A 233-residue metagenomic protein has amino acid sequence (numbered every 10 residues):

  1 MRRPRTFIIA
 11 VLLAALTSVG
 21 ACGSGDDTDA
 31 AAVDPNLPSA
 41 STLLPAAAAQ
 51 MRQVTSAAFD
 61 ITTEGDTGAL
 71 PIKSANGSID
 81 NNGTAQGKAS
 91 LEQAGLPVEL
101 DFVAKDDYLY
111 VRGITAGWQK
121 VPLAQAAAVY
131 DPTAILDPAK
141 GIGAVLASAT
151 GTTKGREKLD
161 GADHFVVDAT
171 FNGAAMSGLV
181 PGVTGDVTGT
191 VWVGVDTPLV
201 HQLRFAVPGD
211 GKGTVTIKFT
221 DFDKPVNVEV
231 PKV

Functional and structural regions predicted by a protein language model:
R2-T6, G23-V233: Subset-of-secretome marker
R5-A14: Sec-dependent N-terminal signal peptides
S18-A21: C-terminal motif of bacterial Sec signal peptides marking the signal peptidase cleavage site
